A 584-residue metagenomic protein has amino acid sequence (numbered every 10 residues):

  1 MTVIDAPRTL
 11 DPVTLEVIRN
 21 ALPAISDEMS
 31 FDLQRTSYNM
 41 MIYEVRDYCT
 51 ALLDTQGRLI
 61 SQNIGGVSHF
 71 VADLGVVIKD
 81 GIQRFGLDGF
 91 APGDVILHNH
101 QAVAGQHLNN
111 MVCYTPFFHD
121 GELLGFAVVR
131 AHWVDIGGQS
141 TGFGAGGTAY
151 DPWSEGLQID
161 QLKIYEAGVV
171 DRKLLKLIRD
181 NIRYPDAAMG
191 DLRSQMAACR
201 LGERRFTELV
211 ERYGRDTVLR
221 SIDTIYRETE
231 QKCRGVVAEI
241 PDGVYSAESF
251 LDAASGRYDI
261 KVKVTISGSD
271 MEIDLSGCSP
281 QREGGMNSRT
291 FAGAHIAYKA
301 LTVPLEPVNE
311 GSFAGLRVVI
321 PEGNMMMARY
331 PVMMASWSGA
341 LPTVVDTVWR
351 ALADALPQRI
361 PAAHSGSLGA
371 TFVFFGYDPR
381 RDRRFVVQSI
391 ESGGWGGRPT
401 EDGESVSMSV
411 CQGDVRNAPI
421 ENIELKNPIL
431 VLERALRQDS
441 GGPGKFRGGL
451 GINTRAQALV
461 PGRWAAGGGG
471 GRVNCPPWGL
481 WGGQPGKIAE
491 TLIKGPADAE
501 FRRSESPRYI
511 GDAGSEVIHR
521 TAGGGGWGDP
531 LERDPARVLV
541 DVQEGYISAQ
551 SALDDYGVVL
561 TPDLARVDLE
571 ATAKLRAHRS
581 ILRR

Functional and structural regions predicted by a protein language model:
T2-P92, H100-H119, L123-R584: Glycine/proline-enriched, intrinsically flexible loops and inter-domain linkers
V95: Glycine-rich phosphate-binding loop of nucleotide-binding enzymes
